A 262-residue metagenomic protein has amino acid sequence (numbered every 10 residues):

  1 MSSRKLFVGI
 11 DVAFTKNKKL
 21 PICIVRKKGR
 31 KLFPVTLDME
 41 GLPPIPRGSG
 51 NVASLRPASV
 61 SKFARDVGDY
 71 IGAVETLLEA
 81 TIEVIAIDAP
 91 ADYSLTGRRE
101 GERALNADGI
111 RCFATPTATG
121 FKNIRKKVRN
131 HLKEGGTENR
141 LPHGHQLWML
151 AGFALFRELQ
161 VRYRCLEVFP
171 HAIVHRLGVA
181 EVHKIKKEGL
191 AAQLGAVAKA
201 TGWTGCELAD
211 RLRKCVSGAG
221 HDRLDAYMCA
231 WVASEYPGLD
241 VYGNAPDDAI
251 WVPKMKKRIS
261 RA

Functional and structural regions predicted by a protein language model:
S2-V8, V12-A262: RNase H-like (RuvC/DEDD) metal-dependent nuclease/polynucleotide-processing core
